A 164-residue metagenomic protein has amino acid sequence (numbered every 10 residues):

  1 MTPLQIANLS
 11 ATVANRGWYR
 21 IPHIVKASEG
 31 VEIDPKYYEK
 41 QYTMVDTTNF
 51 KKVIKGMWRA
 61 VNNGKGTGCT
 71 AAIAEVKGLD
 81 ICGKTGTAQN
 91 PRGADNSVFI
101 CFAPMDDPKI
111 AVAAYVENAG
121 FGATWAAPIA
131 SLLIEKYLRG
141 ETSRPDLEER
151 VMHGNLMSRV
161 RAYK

Functional and structural regions predicted by a protein language model:
M1-Y42, T48, M57-R144: Active-site beta-strand/loop architecture of penicillin-binding DD-peptidases
V53-I54: Loop-to-helix entry and N-terminal half of a specific, functionally important transmembrane alpha helix in multi-pass
R144-K164: Short, highly charged C-terminal tails/helix-capping segments
